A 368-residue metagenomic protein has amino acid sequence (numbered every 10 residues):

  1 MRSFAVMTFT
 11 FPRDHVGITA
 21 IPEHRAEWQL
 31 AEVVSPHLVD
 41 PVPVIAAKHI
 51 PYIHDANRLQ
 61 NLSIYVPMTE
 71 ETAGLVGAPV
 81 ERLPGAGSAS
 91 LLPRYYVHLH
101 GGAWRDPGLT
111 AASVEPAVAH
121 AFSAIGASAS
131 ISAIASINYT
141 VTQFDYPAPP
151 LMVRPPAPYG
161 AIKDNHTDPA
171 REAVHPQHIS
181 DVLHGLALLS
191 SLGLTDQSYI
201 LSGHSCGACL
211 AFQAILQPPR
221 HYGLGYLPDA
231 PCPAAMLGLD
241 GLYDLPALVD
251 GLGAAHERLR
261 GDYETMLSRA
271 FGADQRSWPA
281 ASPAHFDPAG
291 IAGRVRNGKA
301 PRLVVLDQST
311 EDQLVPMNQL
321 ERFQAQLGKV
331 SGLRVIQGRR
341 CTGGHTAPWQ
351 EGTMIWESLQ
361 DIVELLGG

Functional and structural regions predicted by a protein language model:
F11-S88: N-terminal cap/lid segment of alpha/beta-hydrolase-fold proteins
P36-V39, L242, A247-G293: Mobile cap/lid helix-loop segments that gate and shape the active-site cleft of serine hydrolases
M68-A127: Short, surface-exposed "cap/lid" segments of acyl-processing enzymes
F122-P147, R154, G160-I162: Conserved alpha/beta-hydrolase
P147, D307, E311-G368: C-terminal catalytic histidine-bearing segment of alpha/beta-hydrolase fold enzymes
M152-G193: Alpha/beta-hydrolase active-site loop
H184-G251: Primarily recognizes the serine-hydrolase "nucleophile elbow" in alpha/beta-hydrolase and SGNH/GDSL folds
A230-A234, I291-V304: Short, proline-enriched alpha-helix->beta-strand connector loops that line the catalytic pocket of alpha/beta-hydrolase
